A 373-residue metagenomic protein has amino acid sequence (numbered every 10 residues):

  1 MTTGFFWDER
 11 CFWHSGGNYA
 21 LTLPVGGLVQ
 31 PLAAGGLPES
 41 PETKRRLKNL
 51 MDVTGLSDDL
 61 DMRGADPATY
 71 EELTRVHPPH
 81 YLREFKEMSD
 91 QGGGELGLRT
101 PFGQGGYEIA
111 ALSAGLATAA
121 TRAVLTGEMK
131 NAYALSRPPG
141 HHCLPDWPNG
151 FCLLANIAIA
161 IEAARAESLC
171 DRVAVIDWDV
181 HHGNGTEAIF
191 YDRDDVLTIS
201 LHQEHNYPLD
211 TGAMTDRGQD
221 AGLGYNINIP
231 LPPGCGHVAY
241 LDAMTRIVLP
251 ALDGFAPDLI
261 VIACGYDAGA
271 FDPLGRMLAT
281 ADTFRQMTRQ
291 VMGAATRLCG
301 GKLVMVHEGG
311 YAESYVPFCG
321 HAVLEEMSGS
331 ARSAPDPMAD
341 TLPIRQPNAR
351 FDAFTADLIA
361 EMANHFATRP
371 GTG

Functional and structural regions predicted by a protein language model:
M1-E72: N-terminal low-complexity, Ser/Thr- and acidic-residue-enriched intrinsically disordered segments
M1-F6, F12, G16-N18, R83-G373: A general "terminal functional-core" signal
G35-P38, L60, G64, V76 (+2 more regions): Short coil/turn segments at secondary-structure boundaries
R45, N49, E71, R75 (+2 more regions): N-terminal, well-ordered alpha-helical segments
A65-D90: Charged, often glycine-rich, active-site loop that binds/positions anionic groups
